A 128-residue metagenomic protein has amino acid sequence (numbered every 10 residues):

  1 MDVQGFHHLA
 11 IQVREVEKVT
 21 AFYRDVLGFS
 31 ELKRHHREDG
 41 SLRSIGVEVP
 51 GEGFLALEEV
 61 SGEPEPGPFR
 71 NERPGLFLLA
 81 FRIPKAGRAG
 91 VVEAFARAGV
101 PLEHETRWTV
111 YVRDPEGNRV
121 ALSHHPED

Functional and structural regions predicted by a protein language model:
M1-F6, I11-K33, V49-L102, R113-D128: Glyoxalase I/VOC metalloenzyme domain signal
H36-G40, Y111-D114: A short beta-turn/loop motif at secondary-structure boundaries
D39-L42, P50-G51: Short, solvent-exposed loop/turn segments that connect beta-strands within catalytic domains and beta-strand-rich
S44, T109-V110, R119: Short hydrophobic/aromatic beta-strand element in the GNAT-like acyltransferase core that lines or flanks the acyl-donor
E105-R107: Short, small/polar residue-rich loop motifs at catalytic or cofactor-binding pockets
